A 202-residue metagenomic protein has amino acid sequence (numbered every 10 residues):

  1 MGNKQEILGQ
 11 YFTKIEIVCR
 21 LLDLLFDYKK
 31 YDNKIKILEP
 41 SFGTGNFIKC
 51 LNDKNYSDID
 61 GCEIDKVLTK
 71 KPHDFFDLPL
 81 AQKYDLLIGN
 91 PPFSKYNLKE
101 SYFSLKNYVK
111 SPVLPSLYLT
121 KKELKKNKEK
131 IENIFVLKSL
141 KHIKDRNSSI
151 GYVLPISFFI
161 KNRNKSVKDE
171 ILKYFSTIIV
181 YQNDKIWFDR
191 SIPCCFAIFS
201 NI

Functional and structural regions predicted by a protein language model:
M1-N3: N-terminal, positively charged/glycine-rich alpha-helical extensions of SAM-dependent methyltransferases
E6-D23, L38-Y56, V67-K71, L78-I202: Signature of N6-adenine DNA methyltransferases within the class I
L24-D32: Glycine-rich helix-loop-beta junction characteristic of Rossmann-like nucleotide cofactor-binding loops
K34-K36: Residues that mark the start of a beta-strand
D58-E63: Conserved SAM-binding motif I beta-strand of class I
